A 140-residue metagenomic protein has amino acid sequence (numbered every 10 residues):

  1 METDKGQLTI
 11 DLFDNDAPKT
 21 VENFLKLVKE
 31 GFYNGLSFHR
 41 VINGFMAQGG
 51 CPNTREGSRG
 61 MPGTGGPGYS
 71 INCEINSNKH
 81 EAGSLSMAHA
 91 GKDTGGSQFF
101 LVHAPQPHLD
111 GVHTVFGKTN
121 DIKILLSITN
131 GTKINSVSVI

Functional and structural regions predicted by a protein language model:
M1-I140: Cyclophilin-like peptidyl-prolyl cis-trans isomerases
